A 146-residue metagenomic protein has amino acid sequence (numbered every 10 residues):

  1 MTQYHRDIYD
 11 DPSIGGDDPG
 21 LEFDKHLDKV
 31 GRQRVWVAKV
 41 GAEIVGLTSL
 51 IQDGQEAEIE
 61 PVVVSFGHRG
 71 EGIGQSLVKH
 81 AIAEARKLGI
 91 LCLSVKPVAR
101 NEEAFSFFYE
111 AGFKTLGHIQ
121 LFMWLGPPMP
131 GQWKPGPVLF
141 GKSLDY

Functional and structural regions predicted by a protein language model:
T2-K25: Conserved GNAT-fold acetyl-CoA-binding loop/helix
D24-V37, E58: A short helix-loop-beta-strand connector motif used in the catalytic cores of GNAT acetyltransferases and, in some
R32, V40-G46, E103, T115: Glycine-rich acetyl-CoA-binding "A-motif" of GNAT/NAT acetyltransferases
V37, E43-I51, E58-V63: Conserved beta-strand in the GNAT
V64, G70-A83, S106, E110: Conserved acetyl-CoA-binding loop-helix of GNAT-fold acetyltransferases
R69, V95-A104, F122-G126: Conserved beta-strand-loop-alpha-helix junction that forms the acyl-donor binding cleft
Q75, A99-G117, M129: Conserved active-site alpha-helix within GNAT-family acetyltransferase domains
A85-P97: Conserved GNAT acetyl-CoA-binding A-motif
